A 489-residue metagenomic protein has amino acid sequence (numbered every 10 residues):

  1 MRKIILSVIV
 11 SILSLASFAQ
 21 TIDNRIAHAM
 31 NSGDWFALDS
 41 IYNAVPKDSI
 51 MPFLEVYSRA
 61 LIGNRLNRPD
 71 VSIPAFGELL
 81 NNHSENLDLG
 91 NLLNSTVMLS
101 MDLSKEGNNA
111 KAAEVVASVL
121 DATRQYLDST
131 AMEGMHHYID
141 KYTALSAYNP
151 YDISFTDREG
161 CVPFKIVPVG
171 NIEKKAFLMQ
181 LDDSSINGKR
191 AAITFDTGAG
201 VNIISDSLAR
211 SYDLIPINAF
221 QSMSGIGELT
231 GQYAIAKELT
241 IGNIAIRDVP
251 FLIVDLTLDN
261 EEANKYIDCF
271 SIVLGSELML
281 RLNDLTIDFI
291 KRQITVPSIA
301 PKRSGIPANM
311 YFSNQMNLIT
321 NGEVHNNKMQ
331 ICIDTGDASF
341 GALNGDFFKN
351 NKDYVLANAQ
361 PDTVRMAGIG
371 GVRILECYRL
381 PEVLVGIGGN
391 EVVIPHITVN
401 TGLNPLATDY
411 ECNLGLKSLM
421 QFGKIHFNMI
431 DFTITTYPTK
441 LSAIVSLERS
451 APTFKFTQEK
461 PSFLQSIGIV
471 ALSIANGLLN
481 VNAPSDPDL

Functional and structural regions predicted by a protein language model:
M1-R25: Bacterial Sec-dependent N-terminal signal peptides
Q20-D488: Pepsin/retropepsin-fold aspartyl endopeptidases
